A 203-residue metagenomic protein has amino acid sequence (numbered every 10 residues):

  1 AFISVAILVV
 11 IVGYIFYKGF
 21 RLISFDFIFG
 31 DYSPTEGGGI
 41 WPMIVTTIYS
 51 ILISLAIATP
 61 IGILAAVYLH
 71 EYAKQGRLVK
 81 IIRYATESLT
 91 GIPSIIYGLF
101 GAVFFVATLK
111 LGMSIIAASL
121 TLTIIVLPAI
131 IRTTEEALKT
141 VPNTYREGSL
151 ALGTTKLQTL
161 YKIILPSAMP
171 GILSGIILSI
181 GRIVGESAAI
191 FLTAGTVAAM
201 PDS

Functional and structural regions predicted by a protein language model:
A1-G13: N-terminal signal-anchor/first transmembrane alpha helix
I15-S54: Periplasmic/extracellular loop-to-transmembrane helix junction in inner-membrane transport proteins
P34-T35, I183-S203: Glycine-rich helix-loop "coupling/hinge" segments at transmembrane-helix boundaries in multipass transporters
V45, Y49-I57, I61, A65 (+2 more regions): Hydrophobic alpha-helical transmembrane segments of multipass integral membrane proteins, especially permease/channel
L55, K156-T193: Transmembrane alpha-helices
I61-G101, R132-E136: Cytoplasmic-entry segments and transmembrane alpha-helices of multi-pass inner-membrane transporters
E87-T123: Generic hydrophobic transmembrane alpha-helix motif, especially the helices
P93, L152-G153, P166: Glycine/proline-centered hinge or cleavage motifs at structural transition points of membrane proteins
